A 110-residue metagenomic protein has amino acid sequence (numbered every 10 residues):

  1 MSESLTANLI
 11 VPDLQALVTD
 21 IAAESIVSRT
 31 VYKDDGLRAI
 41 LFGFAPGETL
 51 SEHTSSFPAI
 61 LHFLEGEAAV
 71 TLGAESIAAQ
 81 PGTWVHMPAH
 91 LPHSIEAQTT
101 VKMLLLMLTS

Functional and structural regions predicted by a protein language model:
M1-G36, T71: A short, N-terminal "cap"/entry segment at the start of jelly-roll beta-barrel domains of the cupin/DSBH fold
S25, D35-S55: Conserved short histidine dyad/triad with adjacent acidic residue
G43-A45, S56-V70: Short, conserved beta-strand element in jelly-roll/cupin
L64-E65, Q80-P81, T99: A cytosolic small-molecule/anion-sensing beta-strand core signal
A74-A89: Short acidic-glycine-tyrosine-enriched beta hairpin
A89-S110: Ligand-binding loop in jelly-roll beta-barrel domains
